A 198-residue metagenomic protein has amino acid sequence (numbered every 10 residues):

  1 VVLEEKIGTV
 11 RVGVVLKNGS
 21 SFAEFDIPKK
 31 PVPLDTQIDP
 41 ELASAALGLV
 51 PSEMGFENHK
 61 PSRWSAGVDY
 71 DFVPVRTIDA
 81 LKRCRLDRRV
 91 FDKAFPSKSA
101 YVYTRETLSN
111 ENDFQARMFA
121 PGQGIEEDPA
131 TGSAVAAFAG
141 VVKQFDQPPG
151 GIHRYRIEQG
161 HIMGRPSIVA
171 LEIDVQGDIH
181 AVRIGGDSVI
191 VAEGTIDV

Functional and structural regions predicted by a protein language model:
V1-V198: Active-site proximal loop and beta-alpha junction motif in alpha/beta enzyme cores
